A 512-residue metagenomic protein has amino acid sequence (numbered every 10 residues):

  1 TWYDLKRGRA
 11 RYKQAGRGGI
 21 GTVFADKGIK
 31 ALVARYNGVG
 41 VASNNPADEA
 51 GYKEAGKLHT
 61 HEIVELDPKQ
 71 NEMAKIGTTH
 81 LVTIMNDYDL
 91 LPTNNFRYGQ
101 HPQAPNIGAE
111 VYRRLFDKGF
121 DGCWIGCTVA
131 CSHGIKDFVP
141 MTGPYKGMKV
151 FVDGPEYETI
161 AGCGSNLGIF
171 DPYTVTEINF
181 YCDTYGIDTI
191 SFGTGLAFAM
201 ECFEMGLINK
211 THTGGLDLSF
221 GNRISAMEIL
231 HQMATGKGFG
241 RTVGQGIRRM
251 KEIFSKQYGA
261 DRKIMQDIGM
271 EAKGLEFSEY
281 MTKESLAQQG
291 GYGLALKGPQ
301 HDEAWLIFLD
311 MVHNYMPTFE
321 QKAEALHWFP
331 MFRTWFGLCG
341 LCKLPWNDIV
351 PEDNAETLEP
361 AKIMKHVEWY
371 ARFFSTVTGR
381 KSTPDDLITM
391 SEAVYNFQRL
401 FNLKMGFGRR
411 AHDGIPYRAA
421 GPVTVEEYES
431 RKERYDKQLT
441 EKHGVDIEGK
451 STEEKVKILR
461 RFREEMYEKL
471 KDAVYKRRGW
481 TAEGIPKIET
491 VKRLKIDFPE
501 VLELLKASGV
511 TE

Functional and structural regions predicted by a protein language model:
T1-E512: Extended C-terminal regions of large enzymes
